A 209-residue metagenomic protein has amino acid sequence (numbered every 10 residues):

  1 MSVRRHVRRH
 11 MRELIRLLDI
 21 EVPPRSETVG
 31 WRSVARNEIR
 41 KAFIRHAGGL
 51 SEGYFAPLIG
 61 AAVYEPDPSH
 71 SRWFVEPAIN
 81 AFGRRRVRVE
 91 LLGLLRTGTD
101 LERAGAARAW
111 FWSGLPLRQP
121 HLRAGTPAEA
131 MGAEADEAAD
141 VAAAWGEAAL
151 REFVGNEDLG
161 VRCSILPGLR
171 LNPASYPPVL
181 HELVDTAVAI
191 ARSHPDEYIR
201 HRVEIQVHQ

Functional and structural regions predicted by a protein language model:
M1-R9, E27-L50, H70-F82, A104-P116 (+3 more regions): Structural detector for internal amphipathic alpha-helices that build alpha-solenoid repeat scaffolds
R8-R25, G49-A62, R84-L95, P116-P127 (+2 more regions): Amphipathic alpha-helical scaffolding segments comprising HEAT/armadillo-like alpha-solenoid repeats
F55, I59-A61, D67-P77: Charged low-complexity stretches with an acidic bias
D67-P68, G98-L101, E157-D158, P195-D196: Short inter-helical turns and helix N-cap capping residues of alpha-solenoid HEAT/ARM repeat scaffolds
D100, Q119, A130-A135: Surface-exposed beta-loop interaction hotspot
A130, E137-A143, V161: Extended alpha-helical surfaces
L150-D158, I165: A short, acidic, amphipathic alpha-helical segment used as a generic capping/interface helix at domain edges
H181-Q209: Eukaryotic acidic, Ser/Thr-rich intrinsically disordered low-complexity regions
